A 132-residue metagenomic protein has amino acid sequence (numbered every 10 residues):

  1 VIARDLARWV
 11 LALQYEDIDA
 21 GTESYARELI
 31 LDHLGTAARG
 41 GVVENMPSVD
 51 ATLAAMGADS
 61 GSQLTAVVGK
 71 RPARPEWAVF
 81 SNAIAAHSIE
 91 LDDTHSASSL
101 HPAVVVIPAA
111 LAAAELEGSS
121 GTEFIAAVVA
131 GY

Functional and structural regions predicted by a protein language model:
V1-Y132: N-terminal core-entry segment
